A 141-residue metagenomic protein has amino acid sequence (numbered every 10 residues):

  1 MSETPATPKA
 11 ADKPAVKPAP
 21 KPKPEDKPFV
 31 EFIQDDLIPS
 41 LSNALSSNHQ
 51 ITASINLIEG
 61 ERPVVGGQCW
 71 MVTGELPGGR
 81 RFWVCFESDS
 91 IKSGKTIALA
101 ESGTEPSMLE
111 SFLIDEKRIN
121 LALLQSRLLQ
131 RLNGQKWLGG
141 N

Functional and structural regions predicted by a protein language model:
M1-A19: N-terminal intrinsically disordered, low-complexity tails
P5, L37, L45, L129-K136: Generic secondary-structure transition motif, activating predominantly at the C-termini of alpha-helices
P22-K27, E110-I114: Short hinge/gating elements
P24-T96, E101: Short, highly charged
T96-N141: Intrinsically disordered, low-complexity, Lys/Arg-biased terminal tails
